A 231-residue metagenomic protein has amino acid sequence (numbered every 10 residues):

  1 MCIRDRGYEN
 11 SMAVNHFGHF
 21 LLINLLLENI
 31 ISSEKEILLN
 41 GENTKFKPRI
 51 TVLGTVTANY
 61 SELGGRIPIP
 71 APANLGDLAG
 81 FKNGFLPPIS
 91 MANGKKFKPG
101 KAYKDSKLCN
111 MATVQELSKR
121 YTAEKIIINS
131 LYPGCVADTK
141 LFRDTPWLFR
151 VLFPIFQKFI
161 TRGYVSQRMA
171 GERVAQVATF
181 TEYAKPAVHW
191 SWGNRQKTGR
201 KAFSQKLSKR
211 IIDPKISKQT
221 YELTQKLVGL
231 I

Functional and structural regions predicted by a protein language model:
M1-I3: Short, small-residue-biased leader/transition segments that mark boundaries at the very start of proteins
R6-A13: Active-site Tyr-X3-Lys motif and surrounding loop/helix of classical short-chain dehydrogenase/reductase
H16-F17: Ankyrin-repeat alpha-helix packing hotspot
F20: An aromatic- and glycine-enriched ligand-binding surface/loop that stacks and positions planar moieties
I23-N24, Q115: A short, exposed helix-loop element centered on a Lys and neighboring polar residues
N29, S33, F180-Y183: Generic structural signal for alpha-helix termini and adjacent loop/cap motifs
I30-A79, A123-I127: Active-site loop of short-chain dehydrogenase/reductase
V56, G65-R66, A79-I231: NAD(P)H-dependent oxidoreductase Rossmann-fold/reductase module
